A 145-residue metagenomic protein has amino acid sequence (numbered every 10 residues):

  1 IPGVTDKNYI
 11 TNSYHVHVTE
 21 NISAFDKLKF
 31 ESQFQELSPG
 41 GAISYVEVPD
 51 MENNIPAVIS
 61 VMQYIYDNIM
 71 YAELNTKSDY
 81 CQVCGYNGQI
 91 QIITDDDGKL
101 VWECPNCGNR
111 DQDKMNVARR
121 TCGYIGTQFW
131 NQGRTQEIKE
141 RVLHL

Functional and structural regions predicted by a protein language model:
I1-L145: Long, C-terminal-biased catalytic regions of enzyme "large/alpha" subunits
